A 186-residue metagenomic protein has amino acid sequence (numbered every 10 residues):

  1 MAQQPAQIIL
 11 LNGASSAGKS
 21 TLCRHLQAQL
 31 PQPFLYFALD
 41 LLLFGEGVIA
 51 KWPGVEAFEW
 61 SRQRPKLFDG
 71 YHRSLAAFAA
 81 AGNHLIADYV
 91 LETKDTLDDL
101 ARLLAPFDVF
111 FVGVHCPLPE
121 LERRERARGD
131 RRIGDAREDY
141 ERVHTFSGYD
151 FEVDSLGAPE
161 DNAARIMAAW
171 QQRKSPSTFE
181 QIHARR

Functional and structural regions predicted by a protein language model:
Q4-I8, G82-N83: Pre-Walker A (Motif I) flank of P-loop NTPase domains
L11: Hydrophobic anchor at the beta1->P-loop junction of P-loop NTPases
A14: P-loop (Walker A) phosphate-binding loop of NTP-binding proteins
A17: ATP-binding Walker
S20: Walker A/P-loop
R24-G70: Conserved substrate/cofactor phosphate-moiety recognition/catalytic segment in nucleotide-dependent phosphotransferases
A105-R124, V153: Conserved phosphate-donor/acceptor-positioning beta-strand/loop module used by diverse small-molecule
R123-R186: Small-molecule kinase domains that catalyze NTP-dependent phosphoryl transfer to phosphate-bearing small molecules
